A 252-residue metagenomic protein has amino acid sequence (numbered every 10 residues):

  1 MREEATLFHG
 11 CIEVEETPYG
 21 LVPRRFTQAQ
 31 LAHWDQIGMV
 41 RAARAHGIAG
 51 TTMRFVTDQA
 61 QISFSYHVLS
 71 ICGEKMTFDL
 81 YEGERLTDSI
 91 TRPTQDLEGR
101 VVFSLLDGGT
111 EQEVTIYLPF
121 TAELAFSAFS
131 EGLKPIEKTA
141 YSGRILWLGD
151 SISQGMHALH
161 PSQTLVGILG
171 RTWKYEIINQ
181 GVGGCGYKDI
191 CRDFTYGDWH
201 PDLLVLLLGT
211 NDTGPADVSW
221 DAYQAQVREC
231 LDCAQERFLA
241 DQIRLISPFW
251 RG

Functional and structural regions predicted by a protein language model:
M1-I145: N-terminal secretory targeting modules
V40-A43, Q180-C185: Short, flexible loop segments at the rims of nucleotide/cofactor-binding pockets, characterized by
H46, C191-G252: Alpha-helical cap/lid subdomain in secreted, periplasmic, or secretory-pathway luminal O-acyl-processing enzymes
V68-S70, S151, T210, F249: Residue-level signal for short, function-critical loop segments
R85, T115-G183, R192-Y196, H200: Serine-esterase "nucleophile elbow" of acetyl-processing enzymes
T94, I152, G184-G186, W250: Residue-level detector of flexible, active-site-proximal loop/helix-junction positions within diverse enzyme catalytic
H160, G184-Y187, D221-A225: Conserved phosphate-coordination/catalytic loops
